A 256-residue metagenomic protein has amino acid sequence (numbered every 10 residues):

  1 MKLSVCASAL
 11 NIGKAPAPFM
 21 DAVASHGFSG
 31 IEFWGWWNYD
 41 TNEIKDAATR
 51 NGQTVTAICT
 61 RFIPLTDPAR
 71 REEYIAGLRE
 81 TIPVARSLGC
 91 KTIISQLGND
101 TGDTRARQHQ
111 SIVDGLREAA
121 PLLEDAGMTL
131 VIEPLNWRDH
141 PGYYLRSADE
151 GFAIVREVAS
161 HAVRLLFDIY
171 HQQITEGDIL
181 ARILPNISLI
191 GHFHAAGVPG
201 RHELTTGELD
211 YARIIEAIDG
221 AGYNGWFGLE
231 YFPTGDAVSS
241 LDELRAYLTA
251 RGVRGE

Functional and structural regions predicted by a protein language model:
M1-G27, G89-K91, D114, L145-F167 (+1 more regions): Histidine-acidic metal/acid-base catalytic patches
A9-N11, G35-W37, T60-P64, G98-T101 (+4 more regions): Active-site-proximal loop/turn and secondary-structure-junction residues that shape catalytic pockets, frequently
M20-G35, C59-I63: N-terminal substrate-binding region of glycoside hydrolase catalytic domains
A22-V23, A48, T81, A85 (+3 more regions): Generic structural signal for hydrophobic
E32, A57-C59, I94, V131 (+2 more regions): Conserved beta-strand positions in the central sheet of alpha/beta enzyme cores
W37-T49, D103-T104: Active-site-adjacent beta->alpha loops and helix N-cap segments on the catalytic face of soluble alpha/beta enzymes
R50, L65-R164, I174, G255: Active-site acidic/histidine proton-transfer and metal-coordination neighborhood in alpha/beta enzyme cores
